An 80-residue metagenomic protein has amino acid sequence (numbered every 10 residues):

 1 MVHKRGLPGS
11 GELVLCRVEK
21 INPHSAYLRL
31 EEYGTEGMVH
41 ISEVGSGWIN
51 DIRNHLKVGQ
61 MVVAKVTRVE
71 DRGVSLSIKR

Functional and structural regions predicted by a protein language model:
M1-R80: Single-stranded RNA-binding regions, centering on S1/OB-family and related RNA-binding modules
